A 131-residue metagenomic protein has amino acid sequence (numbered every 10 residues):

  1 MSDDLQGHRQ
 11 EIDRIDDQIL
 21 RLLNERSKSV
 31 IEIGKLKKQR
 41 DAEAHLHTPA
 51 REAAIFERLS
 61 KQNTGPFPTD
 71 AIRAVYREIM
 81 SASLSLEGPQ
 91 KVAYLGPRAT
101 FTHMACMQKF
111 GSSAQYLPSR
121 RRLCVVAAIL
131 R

Functional and structural regions predicted by a protein language model:
M1-R131: Domain-level signature for soluble enzymes in the chorismate/prephenate branch of the shikimate pathway
